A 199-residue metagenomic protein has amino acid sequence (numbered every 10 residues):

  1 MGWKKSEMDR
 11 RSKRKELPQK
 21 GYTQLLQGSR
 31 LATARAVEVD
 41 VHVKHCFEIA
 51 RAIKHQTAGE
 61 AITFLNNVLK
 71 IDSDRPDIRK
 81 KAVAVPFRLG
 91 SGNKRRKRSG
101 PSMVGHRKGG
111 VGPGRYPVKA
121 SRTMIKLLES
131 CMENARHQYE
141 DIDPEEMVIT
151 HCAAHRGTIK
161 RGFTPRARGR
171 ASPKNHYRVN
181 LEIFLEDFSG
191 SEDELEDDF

Functional and structural regions predicted by a protein language model:
G2-D143, V148, F184-L185: Ribosome large-subunit tunnel/peptidyl-transferase-proximal elements
R79, G162-T164, R178, E196: Surface-exposed beta-strand edges and their flanking turn/coil or helix-capping segments
R88-G92, R166, Y177: Surface-exposed loop/turn and secondary-structure junction residues enriched for glycine/proline
Y116, R161-P173: Short, charge-dense linear interaction motifs
P144-P165: Extended, charged amphipathic interaction segments
G169-F199: C-terminal edge-of-domain segments
